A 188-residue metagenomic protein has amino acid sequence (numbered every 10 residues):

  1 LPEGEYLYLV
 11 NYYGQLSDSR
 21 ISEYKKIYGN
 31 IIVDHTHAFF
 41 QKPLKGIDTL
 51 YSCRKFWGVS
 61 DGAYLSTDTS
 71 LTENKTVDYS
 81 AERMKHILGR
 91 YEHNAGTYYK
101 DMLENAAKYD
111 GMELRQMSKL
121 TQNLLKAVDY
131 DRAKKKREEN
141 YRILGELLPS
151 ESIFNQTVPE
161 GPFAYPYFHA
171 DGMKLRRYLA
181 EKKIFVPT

Functional and structural regions predicted by a protein language model:
L1-N74: Active-site phosphate-binding strand-loop segment of PLP-dependent enzymes
R20, T49, V59, S80-I87 (+1 more regions): Internal, well-ordered alpha-helical segments in soluble enzyme and binding-protein domains
G29-N30, S150, L179, I184: Short aromatic/hydrophobic-glycine micro-motifs
T67, Y167-D171: Short beta-strand-to-loop capping motifs
S70-L120: Active-site C-terminal subdomain of aminotransferase-like
L88, N155-E160, G172-T188: Conserved PLP cofactor-binding pocket of PLP-dependent enzymes
L114-G145, F154-F168: Conserved glycine-rich beta-strand-loop-beta hairpin in the small C-terminal domain of fold type I
